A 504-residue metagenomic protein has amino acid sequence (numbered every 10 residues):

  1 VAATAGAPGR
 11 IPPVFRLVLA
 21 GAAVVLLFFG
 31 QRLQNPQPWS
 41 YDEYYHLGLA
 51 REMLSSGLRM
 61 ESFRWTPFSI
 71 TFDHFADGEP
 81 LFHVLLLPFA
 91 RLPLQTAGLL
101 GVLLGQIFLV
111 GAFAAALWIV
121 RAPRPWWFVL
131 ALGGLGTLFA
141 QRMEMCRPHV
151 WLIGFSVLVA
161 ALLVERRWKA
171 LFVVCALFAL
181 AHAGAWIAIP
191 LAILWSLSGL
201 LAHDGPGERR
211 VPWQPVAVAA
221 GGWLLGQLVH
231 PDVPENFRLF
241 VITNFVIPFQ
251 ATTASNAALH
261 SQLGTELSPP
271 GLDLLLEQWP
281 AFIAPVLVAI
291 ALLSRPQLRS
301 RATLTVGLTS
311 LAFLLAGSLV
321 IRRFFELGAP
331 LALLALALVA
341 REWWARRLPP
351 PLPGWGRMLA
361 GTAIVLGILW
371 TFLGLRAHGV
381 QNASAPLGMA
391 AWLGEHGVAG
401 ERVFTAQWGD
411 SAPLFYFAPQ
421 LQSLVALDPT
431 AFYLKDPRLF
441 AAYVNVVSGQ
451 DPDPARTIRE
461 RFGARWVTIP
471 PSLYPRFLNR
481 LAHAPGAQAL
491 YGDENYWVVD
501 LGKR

Functional and structural regions predicted by a protein language model:
P38-D42, L54-G57, A183-P296: Transmembrane catalytic cores of multi-pass membrane glycosyltransferases and polysaccharide-assembly enzymes
F68-T96: Short hydrophobic/aromatic helix or loop-helix immediately within or flanking a transmembrane segment in polytopic
L100-A122: Transmembrane-helix motifs of polytopic, lipid-linked glycan transferases
L130, L162-F178, R209-V218, L304-L311: Short hydrophobic alpha-helices at membrane interfaces in multi-pass membrane enzymes
G136-A140, V157-L162, K169-G184, A188-A192 (+2 more regions): Membrane-interface alpha helices of multi-pass inner-membrane proteins
S156-A170, H203, V288-L298: Membrane-interface transmembrane helices that cradle and orient dolichyl/undecaprenyl
A219-L224, L334, L338-L373: Signature aromatic-anchored transmembrane alpha helix within multi-pass, membrane-resident enzymes that catalyze glycan
G397-P437, E460, A464-Y474, V499: Short periplasmic/luminal acceptor-recognition loop of GT-C membrane glycosyltransferases, typified by
